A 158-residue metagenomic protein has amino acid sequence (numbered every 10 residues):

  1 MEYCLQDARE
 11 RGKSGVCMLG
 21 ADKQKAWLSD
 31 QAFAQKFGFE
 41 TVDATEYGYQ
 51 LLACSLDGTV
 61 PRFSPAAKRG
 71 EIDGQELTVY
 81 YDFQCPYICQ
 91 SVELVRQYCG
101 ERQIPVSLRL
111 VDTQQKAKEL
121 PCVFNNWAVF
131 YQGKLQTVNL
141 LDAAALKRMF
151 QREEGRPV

Functional and structural regions predicted by a protein language model:
M1-E10, R96: A conserved short alpha-helix in the GNAT/GCN5 acetyltransferase fold that borders and helps form the acetyl-CoA
A8-W27: Conserved GNAT acetyl-CoA-binding A-motif
G20, Q35-L52: Conserved catalytic-core motifs of GNAT/GCN5-like acyltransferases
S29-A34: Conserved active-site tyrosine of GNAT-family acetyltransferases
E46-R69: C-terminal "cap" of GNAT-fold acetyltransferases
A66-E101: Local sequence-structure signature of Cys/Sec-based thiol-disulfide redox active-site neighborhoods
P121-F130, L141: Structural micro-motif
Y131-V158: Non-catalytic, surface beta->alpha helical segment in thiol-disulfide oxidoreductase systems
